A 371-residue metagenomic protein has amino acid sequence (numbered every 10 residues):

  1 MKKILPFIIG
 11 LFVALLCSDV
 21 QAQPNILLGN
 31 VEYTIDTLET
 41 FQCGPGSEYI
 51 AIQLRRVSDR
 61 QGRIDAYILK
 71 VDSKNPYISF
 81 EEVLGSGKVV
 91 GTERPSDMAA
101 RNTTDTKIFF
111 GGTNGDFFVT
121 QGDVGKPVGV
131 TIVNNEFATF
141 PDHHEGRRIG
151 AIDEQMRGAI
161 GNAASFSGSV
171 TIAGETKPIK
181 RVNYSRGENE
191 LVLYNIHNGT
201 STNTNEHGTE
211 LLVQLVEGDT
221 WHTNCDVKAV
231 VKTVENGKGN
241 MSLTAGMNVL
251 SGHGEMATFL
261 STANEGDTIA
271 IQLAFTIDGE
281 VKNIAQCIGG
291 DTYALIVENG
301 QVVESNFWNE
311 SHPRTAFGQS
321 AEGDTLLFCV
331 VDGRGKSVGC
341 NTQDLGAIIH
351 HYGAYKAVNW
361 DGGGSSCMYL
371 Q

Functional and structural regions predicted by a protein language model:
M1-N25: Bacterial Sec-dependent N-terminal signal peptides
Q23-Q371: Gly/Ser/Thr/Pro-rich low-complexity, intrinsically disordered segments
